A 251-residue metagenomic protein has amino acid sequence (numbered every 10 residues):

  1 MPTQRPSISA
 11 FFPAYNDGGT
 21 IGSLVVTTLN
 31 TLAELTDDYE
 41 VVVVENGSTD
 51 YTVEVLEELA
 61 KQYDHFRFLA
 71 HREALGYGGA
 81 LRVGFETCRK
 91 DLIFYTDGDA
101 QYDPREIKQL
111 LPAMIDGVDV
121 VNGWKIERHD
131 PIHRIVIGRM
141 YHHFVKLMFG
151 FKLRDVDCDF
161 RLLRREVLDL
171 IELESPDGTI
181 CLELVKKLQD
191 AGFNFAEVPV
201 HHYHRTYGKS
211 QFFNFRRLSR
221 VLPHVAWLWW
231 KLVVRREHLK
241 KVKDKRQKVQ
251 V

Functional and structural regions predicted by a protein language model:
M1-N30: N-proximal low-complexity "stem/linker" segments adjacent to membrane-targeting elements
M1-S7, M148-G150, L173-V251: Hydrophobic helical membrane-anchoring modules
D17-I21, S48, Y77, D103: Donor nucleotide-sugar binding loop of glycosyltransferases
G19-S23, D50-L59: Acidic helix N-cap motif at the loop->helix transition within catalytic regions of sugar-transfer enzymes
D37-S48, L69-H71: Short beta-strand/loop segment that forms part of the nucleotide-sugar
E45-E54, A100: A conserved acidic beta->alpha catalytic loop
F66-T87, L92, Q101-G178, R205-W227: Acceptor/aglycone-binding surface of glycosyltransferases and processive sugar-polymer synthases
